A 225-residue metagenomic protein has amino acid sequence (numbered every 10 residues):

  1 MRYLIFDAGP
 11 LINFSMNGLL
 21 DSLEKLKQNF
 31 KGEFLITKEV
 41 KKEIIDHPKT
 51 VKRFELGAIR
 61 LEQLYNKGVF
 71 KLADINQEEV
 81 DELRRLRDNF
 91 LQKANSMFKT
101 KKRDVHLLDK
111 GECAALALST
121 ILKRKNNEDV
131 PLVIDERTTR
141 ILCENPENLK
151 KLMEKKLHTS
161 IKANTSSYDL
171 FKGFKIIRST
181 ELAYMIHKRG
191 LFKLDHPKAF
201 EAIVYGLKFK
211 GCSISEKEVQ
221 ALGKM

Functional and structural regions predicted by a protein language model:
R2-V130, R137-M225: Active-site-proximal, substrate-binding regions of enzyme catalytic domains and RNA-binding/basic surfaces
